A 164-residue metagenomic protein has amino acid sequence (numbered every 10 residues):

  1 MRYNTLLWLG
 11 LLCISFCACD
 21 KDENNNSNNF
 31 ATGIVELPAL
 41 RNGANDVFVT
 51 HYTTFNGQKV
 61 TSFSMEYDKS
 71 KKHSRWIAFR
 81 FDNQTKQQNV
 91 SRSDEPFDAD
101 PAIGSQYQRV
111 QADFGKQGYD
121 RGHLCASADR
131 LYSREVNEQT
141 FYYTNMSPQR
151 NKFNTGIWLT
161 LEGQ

Functional and structural regions predicted by a protein language model:
M1-N29: Bacterial Sec-dependent N-terminal signal peptides
A18-Q164: Domain-level detector for secreted/extracellular nuclease and nuclease-toxin modules, and for the ENPP-like C-terminal
